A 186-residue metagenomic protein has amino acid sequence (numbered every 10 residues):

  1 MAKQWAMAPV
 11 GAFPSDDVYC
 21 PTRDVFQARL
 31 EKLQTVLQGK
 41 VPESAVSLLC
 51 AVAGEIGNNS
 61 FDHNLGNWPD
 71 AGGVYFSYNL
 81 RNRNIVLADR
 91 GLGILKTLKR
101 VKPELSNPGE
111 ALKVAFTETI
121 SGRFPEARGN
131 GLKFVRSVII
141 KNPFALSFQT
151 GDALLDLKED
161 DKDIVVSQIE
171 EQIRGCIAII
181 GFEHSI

Functional and structural regions predicted by a protein language model:
M1-G54, D62-S77, R100, I186: Bergerat-fold GHKL ATPase/HATPase_c domain
S60-I186: Conserved beta-strand-loop-beta-strand hairpin that lines the nucleotide-binding pocket of ATP/GTP-utilizing enzymes
